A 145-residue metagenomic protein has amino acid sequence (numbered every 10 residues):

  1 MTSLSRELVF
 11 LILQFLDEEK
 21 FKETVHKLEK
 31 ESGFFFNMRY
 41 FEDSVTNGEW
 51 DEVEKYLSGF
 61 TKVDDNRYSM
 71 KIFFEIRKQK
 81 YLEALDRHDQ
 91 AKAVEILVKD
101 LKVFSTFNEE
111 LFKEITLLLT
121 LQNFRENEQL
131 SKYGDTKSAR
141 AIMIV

Functional and structural regions predicted by a protein language model:
M1-G33: N-terminal alpha-helical scaffolding segments that mark the starts of alpha-solenoid/helical-repeat architectures
N37-V145: Extended acidic/polar alpha-helical scaffold segments
